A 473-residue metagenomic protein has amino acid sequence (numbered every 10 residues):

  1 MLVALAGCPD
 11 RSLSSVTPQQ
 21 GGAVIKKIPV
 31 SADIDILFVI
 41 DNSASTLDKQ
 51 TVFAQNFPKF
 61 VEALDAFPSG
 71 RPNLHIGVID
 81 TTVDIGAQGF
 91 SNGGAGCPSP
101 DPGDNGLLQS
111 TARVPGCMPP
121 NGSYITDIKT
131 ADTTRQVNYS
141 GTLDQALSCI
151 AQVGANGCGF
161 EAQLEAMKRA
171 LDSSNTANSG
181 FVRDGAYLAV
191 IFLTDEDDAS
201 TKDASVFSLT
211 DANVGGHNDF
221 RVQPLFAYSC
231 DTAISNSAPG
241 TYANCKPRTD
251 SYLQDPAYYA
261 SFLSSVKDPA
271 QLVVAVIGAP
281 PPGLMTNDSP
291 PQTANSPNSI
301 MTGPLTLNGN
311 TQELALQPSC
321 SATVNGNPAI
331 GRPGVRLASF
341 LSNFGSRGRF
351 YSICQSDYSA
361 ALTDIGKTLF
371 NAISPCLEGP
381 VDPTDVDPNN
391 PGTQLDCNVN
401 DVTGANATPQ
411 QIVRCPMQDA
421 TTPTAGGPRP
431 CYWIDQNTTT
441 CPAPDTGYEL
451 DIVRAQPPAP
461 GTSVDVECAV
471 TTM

Functional and structural regions predicted by a protein language model:
C8-M473: Divalent cation-coordinating acidic motifs and surrounding scaffolds that mediate Ca2+/Mg2+/Mn2+/Zn2+-dependent binding
